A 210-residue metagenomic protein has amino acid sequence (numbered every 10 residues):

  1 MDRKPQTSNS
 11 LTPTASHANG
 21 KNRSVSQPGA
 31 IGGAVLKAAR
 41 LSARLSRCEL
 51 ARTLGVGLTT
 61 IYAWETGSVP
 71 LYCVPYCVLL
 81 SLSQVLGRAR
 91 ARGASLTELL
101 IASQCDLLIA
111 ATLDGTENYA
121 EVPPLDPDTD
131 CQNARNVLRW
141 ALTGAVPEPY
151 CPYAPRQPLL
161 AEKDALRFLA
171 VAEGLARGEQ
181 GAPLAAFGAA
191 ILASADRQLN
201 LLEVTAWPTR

Functional and structural regions predicted by a protein language model:
M1-L107: Basic, Lys/Arg-rich alpha-helical nucleic-acid-recognition elements, primarily the DNA-binding modules of transcription
D2-K4, E49, E65, E98 (+5 more regions): Glutamate identity and glutamate-enriched acidic tracts
P5, P13, P28, P70 (+5 more regions): Proline-rich intrinsically disordered, low-complexity coils
N9, N19-N22, N118, N133-N136 (+1 more regions): Detector for Asparagine
A91-L166: Helix-turn-helix/homeodomain-like alpha-helical modules used for DNA recognition and transcription-factor dimerization
Q157-R210: Extended amphipathic alpha-helical coiled-coil/heptad-repeat regions
